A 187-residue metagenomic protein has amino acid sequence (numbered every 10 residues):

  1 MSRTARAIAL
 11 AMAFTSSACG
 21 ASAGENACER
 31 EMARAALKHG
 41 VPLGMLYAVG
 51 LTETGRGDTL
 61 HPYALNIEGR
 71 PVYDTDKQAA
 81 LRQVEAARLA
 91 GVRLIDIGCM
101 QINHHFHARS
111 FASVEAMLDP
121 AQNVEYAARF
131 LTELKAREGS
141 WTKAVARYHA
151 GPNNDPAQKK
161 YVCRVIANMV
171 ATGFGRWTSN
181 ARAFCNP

Functional and structural regions predicted by a protein language model:
M1-I8: Bacterial N-terminal signal peptides that target proteins for export
R3, S17-A18, A23: Compositionally biased regions
A9-S17: Bacterial N-terminal signal peptides
S22-P187: Catalytic glycan-binding domains that act on GlcNAc-containing polysaccharides
